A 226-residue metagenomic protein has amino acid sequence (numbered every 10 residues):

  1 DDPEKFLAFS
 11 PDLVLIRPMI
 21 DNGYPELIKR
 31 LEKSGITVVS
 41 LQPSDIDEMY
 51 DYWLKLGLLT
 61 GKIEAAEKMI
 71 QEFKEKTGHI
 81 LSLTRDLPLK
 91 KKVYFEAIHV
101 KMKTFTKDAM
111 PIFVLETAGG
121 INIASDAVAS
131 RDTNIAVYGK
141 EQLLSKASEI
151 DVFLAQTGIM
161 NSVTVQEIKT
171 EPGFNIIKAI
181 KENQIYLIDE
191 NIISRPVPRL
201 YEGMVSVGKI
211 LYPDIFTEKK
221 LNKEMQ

Functional and structural regions predicted by a protein language model:
D1-D45, E67, K76-R199: Binding-cleft/active-site segments that stabilize strongly anionic ligands or cofactors
E48: Mid-domain, small-residue-enriched loop/turn segments at the edges of structured enzyme/sensor domains
W53-G61, I210: Helix-loop "lid/cap" segments that line or gate small-molecule binding pockets
A65-Q71: Structural signature of PLP-dependent enzymes
G203, G208-Q226: Conserved C-terminal helix/tail region of periplasmic/extracytoplasmic solute-binding proteins
